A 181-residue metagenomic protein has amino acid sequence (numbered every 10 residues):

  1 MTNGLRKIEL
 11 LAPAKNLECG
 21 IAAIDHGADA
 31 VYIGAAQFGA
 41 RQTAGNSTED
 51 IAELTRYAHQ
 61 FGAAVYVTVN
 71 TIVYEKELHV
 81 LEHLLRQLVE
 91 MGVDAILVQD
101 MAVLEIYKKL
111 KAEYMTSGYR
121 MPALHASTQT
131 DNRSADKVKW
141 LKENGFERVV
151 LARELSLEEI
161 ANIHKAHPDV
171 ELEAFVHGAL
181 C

Functional and structural regions predicted by a protein language model:
G4-V31: N-terminal basic/disordered segments at the start of proteins
E9-P13, V31-I33, V65-V69, D94-V98 (+3 more regions): Hydrophobic faces of well-ordered beta-strands that scaffold small-molecule active sites in alpha/beta enzyme cores
A14-E18, Q37, V69-V73, A102-V103 (+3 more regions): Active-site-proximal loop/turn and secondary-structure-junction residues that shape catalytic pockets, frequently
A23, D100, L141, I163 (+1 more regions): Conserved, mostly hydrophobic/aromatic
V31-D50, T68-K76: Glycine-rich, proline-tolerant flexible connector loops at the mouths of alpha/beta enzymes
Y57, A63-W140: N-terminal active-site wall of soluble small-molecule enzyme domains
G62-A63, Y119-R120, D136, E159-C181: Conserved anion-binding
